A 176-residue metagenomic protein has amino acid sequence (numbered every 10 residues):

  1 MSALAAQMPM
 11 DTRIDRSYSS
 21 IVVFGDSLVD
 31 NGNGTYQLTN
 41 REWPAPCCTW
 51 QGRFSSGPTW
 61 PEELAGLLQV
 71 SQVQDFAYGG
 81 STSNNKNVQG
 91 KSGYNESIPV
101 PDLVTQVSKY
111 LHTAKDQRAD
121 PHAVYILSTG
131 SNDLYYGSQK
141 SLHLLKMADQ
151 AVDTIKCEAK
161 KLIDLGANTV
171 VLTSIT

Functional and structural regions predicted by a protein language model:
S2-T176: Conserved active-site regions of diverse hydrolases
